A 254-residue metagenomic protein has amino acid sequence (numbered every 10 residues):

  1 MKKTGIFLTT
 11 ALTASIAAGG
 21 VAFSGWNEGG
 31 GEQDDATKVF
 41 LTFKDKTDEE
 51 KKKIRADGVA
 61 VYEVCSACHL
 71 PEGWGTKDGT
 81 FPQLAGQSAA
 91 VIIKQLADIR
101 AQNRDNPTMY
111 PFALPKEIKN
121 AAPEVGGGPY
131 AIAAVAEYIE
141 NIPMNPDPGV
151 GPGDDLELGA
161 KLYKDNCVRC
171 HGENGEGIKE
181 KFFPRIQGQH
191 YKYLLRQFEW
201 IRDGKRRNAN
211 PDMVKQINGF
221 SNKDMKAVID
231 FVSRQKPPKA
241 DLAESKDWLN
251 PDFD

Functional and structural regions predicted by a protein language model:
M1-E50, A90, A97, A101 (+2 more regions): N-terminal export/targeting leaders of redox proteins
G25-G29, T76-Q83, I99-A134, I139-I142 (+5 more regions): Axial heme c-ligation environment in periplasmic c-type cytochrome domains
E28-Y62, K77-T80, E137-L162, F182 (+1 more regions): Electrostatic cytochrome c docking/interface patches
K44-F81, G86, V91, Q95-D98 (+1 more regions): N-terminal Sec/ER secretory leader and immediately downstream segment of secreted/extracellular precursors
V61-V64, E72, S88, A131 (+4 more regions): Short pre-active-site segment immediately N-terminal to redox-active cysteine/selenocysteine motifs in thiol-based
E63-P71, V135, I139, G159 (+3 more regions): The canonical Cys-X-X-Cys-His
